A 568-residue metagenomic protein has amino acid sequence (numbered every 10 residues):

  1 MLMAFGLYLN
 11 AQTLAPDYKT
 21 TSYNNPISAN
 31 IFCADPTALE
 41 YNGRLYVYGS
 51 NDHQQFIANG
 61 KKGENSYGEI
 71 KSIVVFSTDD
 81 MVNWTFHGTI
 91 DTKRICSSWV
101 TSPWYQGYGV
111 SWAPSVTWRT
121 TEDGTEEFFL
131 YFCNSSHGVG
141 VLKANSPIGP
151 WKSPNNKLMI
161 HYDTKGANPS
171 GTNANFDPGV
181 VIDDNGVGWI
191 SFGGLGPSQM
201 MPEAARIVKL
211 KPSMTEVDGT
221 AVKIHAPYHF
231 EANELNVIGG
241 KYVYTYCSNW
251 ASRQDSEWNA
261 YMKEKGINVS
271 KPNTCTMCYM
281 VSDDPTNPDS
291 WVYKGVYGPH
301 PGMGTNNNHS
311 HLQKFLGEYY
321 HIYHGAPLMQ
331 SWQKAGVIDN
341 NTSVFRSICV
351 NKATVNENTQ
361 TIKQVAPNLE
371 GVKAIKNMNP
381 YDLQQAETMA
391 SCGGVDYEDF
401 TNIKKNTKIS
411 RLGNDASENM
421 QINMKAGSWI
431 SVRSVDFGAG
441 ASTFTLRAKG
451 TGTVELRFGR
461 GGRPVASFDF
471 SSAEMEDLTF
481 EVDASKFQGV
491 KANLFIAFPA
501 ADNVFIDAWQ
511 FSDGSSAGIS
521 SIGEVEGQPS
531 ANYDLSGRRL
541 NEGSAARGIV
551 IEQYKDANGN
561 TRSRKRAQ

Functional and structural regions predicted by a protein language model:
M1-T13: Bacterial Sec-dependent N-terminal signal peptides
Q12-P464, E476-S515: Carbohydrate-active catalytic/glycan-binding domains of CAZyme proteins, especially the secreted or lumenal ectodomains
A366-P367, N377-N379, S467-D469, E542-S544 (+1 more regions): Short amphipathic beta-strand/extended segments with alternating polar/hydrophobic composition
S515-Q568: C-terminal outer-membrane/trafficking sorting elements
